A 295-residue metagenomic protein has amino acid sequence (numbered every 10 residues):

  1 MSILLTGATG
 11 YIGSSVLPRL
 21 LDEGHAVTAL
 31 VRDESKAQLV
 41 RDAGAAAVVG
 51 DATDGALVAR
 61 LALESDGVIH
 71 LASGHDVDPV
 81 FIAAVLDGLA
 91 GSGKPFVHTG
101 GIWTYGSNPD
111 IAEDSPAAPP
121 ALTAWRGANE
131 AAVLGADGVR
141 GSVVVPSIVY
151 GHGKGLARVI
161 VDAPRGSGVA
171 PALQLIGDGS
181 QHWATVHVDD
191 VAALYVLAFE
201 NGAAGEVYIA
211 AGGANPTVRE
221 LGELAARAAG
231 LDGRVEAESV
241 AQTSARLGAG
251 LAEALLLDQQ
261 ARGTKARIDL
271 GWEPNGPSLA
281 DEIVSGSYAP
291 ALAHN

Functional and structural regions predicted by a protein language model:
I3-H25: N-terminal Rossmann NAD(P)H-binding glycine-rich loop of SDR-like oxidoreductase domains
L57-H98, I102: NAD(P)-cofactor binding segment of oxidoreductase domains
E130-G153: Conserved beta-loop-beta element that borders a ligand/cofactor-binding pocket
V149-D162, V169, A198-Y208, A214: Glycine/proline-rich active-site loop of Rossmann-fold NAD(P)-dependent oxidoreductases
D162-V186, D190: A conserved pocket-lining segment of Rossmann-fold NAD(P)-dependent short-chain dehydrogenase/reductase
L194-L251, A291-N295: Mid/C-terminal beta-alpha module of Rossmann-like enzyme folds, strongest in SDR-family dehydrogenases/epimerases
R219, S244-E273: Conserved C-terminal active-site "lid" loop/helix of NAD(P)H-dependent oxidoreductases that clamps the redox cofactor
P277-N295: Amphipathic terminal alpha-helices
